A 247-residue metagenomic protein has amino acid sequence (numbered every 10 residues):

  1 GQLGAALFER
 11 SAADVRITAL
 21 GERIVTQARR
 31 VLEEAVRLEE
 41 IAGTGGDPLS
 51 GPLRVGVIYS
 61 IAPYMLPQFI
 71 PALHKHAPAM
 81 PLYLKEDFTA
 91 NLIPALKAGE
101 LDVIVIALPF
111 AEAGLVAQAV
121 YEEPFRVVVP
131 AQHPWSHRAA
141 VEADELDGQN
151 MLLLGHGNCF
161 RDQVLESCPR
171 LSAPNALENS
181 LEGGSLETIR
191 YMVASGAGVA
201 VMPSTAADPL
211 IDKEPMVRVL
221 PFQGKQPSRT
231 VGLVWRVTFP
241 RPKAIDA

Functional and structural regions predicted by a protein language model:
G1-I17: A short LG(V/I)-centered, amphipathic sequence patch enriched for acidic residue(s) preceding the LG motif
Q2-L3, I24-G46: Alpha-helical linker/hinge and terminal dimerization helices associated with HTH transcriptional regulators
L20-Q27, M65, F69, Q163-V164 (+1 more regions): Short amphipathic alpha-helical coupling segments at ligand-binding clamshell hinges and other catalytic/signaling
T26, R30, G45, Q68-A72 (+5 more regions): Short beta-strand-centered segments that line the small-molecule binding cleft or hinge of alpha/beta clamshell
S50-A113, P174, G183-L186: Central regulatory/effector-binding core of bacterial HTH transcription factors
G56, F125, V141-R161: Short loop->beta-strand "edge-of-pocket" segments that line small-molecule binding or catalytic clefts across diverse
M65, V217-A247: A late-sequence structural motif
W135, N150-S172, S204, R241-A247: Secondary-structure junction motif
